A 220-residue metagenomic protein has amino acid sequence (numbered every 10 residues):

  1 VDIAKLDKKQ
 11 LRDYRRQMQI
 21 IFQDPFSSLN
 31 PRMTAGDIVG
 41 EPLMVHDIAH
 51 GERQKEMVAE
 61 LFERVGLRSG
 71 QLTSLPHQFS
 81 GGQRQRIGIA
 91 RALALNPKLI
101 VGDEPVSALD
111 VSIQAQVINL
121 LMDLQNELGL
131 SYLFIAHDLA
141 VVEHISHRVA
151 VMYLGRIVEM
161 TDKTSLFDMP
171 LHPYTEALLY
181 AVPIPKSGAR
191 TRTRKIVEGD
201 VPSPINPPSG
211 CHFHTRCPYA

Functional and structural regions predicted by a protein language model:
D2, R53-G70, E176-Y180: Conserved ABC ATPase "signature" region
D2-Q19, V45, S165-P170, P202-P208: ABC ATPase NBD coupling module
S69, D162-A220: Charged, flexible cofactor/metal-binding loops and thiol motifs
L75-F79, Q83: Conserved ABC ATPase signature
I89, I113, V117: Hydrophobic anchor residue at the start of the ABC signature
A94-K98: A short, proline-enriched helix->beta-strand linker immediately N-terminal to the Walker B motif in ABC-type P-loop
